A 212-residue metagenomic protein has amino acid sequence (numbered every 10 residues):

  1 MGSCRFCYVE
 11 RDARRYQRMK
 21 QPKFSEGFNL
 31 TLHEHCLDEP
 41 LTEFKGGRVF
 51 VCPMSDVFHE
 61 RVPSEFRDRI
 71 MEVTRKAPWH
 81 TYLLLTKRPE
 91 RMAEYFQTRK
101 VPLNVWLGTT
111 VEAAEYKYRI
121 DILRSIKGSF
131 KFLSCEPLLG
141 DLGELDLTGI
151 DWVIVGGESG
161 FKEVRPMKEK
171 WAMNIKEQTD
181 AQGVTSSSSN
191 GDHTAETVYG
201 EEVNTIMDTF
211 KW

Functional and structural regions predicted by a protein language model:
M1, R5-V105, A113-K117, L142-G143 (+1 more regions): Conserved Radical SAM active-site core
Y16, G128, L139, G143-W212: Auxiliary Fe-S-binding modules of radical SAM enzymes
R48-F50, T81-L83, N104-G108, F130-S134 (+2 more regions): Structural preference for beta-strand elements that scaffold enzyme active sites
F66-I70, R119-L123, W171-I175: A general structural detector for well-ordered alpha-helical segments in enzyme core domains, enriched
K87-P89, T110-E112, E136-L138, E158 (+1 more regions): Histidine- and/or cysteine-centered catalytic micro-motif in compact active-site loops
N104-E112, I206-W212: Acidic, His- and aromatic-enriched active-site or binding-groove loops in soluble protein domains that engage sugars
N104-T109, K117-L133, D141-E144: Noncatalytic carbohydrate-binding groove/subsite architecture in carbohydrate-active enzymes
